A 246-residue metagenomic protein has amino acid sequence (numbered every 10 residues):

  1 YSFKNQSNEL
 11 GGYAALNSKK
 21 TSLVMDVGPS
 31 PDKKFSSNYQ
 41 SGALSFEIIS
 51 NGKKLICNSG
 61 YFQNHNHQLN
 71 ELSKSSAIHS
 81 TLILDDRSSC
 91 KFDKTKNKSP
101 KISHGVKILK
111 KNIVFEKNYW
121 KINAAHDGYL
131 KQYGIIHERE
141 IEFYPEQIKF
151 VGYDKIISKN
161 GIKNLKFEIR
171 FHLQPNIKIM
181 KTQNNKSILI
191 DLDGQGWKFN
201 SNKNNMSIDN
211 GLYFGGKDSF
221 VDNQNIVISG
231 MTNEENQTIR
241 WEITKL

Functional and structural regions predicted by a protein language model:
Y1-C57: Carbohydrate-active enzyme catalytic cores, enriched for enzymes that act on polyanionic acidic polysaccharides
Y61-L246: CBM-like, beta-strand-rich accessory domains located in the C-terminal region of large, secreted polysaccharide-active
